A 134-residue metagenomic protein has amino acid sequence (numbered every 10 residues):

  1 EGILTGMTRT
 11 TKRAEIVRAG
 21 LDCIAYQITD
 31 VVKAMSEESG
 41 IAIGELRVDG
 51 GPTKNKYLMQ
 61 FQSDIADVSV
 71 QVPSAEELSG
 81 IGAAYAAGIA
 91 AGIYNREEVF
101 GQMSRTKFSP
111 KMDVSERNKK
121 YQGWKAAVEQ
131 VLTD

Functional and structural regions predicted by a protein language model:
E1-D134: Glycine/Thr-rich phosphate-binding loops that ligate phosphate moieties of nucleotide and other phosphorylated ligands
